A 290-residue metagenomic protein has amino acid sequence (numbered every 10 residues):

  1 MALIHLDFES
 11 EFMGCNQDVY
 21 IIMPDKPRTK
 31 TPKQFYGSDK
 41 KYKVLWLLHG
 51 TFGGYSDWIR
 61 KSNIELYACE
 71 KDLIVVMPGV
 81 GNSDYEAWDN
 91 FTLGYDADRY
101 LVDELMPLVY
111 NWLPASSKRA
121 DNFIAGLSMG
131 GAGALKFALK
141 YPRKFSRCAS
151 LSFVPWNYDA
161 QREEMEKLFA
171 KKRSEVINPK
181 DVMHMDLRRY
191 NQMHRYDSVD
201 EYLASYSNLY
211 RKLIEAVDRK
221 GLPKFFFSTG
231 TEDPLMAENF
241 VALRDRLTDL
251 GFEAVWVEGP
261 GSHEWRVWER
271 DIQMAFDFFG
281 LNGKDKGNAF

Functional and structural regions predicted by a protein language model:
M1-F290: Non-catalytic cap/lid and distal C-terminal segments of serine-dependent acyl enzymes
